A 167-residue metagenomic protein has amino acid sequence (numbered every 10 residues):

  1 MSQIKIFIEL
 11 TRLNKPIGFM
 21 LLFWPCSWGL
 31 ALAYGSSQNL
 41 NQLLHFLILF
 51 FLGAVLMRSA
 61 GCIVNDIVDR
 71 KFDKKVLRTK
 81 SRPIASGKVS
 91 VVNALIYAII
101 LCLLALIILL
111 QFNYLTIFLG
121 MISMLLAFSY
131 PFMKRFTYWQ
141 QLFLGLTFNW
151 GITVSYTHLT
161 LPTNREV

Functional and structural regions predicted by a protein language model:
M1, L13, S37-H45, L49 (+3 more regions): Juxtamembrane/transmembrane-helix boundary motifs in multi-pass membrane proteins
M1-I8: Short, Lys/Arg-rich, polar N-terminal cytosolic tail immediately upstream of the first transmembrane signal-anchor
I8-E9, R82-Y156: Intramembrane alpha-helical segments
N14-L30: The first (N-terminal) embedded transmembrane alpha-helix
L30-L49, L106-F118, T153-L159: Helix-coil boundary and interhelical linker segments in multi-pass alpha-helical membrane proteins
G53-A105: Aspartate-rich (DDxxD/NDxxD/DxxxD) Mg2+/diphosphate-binding motifs and their adjoining helix-loop segments
H158-V167: Single conserved hydrophobic/aromatic residue that forms the stacking wall/gate of nucleotide- or nucleobase-binding
